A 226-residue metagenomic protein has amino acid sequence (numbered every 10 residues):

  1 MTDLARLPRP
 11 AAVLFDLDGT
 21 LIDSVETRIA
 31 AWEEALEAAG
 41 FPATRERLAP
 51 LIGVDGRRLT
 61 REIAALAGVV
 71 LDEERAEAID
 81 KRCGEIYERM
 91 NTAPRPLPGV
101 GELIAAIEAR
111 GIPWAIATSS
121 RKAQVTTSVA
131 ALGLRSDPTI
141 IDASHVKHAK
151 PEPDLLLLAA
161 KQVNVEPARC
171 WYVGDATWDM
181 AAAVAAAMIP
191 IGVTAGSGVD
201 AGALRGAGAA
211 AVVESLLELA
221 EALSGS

Functional and structural regions predicted by a protein language model:
T2-A49: Active-site neighborhood of HAD-like aspartate-dependent phosphohydrolases
T20, W32, V100-L132: Substrate-recognition element of Asp-dependent hydrolases with the DxDx(T/V) motif
A35-L36, D55-L71, S128, A159-A160: Helix-loop "lid/cap" segments that line or gate small-molecule binding pockets
R47-I52, A76-E77, L134-K150: A short, structured active-site edge motif that brings together acidic residues
A64-E102, R110: Metal-dependent phosphoesterase signature
G133-D142, A203-L223: Structural recognition of alpha->loop->beta junctions
K150-M180: Conserved Lys-Pro-Asp/Glu-containing loop-to-beta segment of HAD-superfamily phosphomonoesterases, centered on
W171-A211: Acidic, Mg2+-coordinating phosphoryl-transfer loop and its flanking beta/alpha structural elements, shared across
